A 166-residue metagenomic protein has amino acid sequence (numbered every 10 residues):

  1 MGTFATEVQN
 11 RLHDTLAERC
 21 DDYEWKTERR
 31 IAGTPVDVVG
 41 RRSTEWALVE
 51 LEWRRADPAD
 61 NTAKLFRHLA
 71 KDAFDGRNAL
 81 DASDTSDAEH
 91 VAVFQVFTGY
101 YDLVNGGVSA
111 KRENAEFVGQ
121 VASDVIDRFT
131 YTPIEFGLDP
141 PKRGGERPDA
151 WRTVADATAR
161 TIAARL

Functional and structural regions predicted by a protein language model:
M1-R29, S43, L166: Acidic-basic catalytic patches of nuclease active cores, encompassing PD-(D/E)XK and other metal-cofactor nuclease
D14-E18, R77-N78, A82-T85, R112-L166: Non-catalytic C-terminal interaction segments of nucleic acid-processing enzymes
R30-A32, R55: Short beta->alpha connector loops
T34-V36: Change "...and in nucleic-acid phosphodiester-cleaving endonucleases..." to "...and in nucleic-acid processing enzymes
V38-R55: Conserved catalytic cores of phosphodiester-cleaving nucleases, focusing on short active-site segments
A47-V49, F94, T132-I134: Hydrophobic/aromatic beta-strand patches that form the interior of the parallel beta-sheet core in alpha/beta enzyme
W53-S123: Catalytic cores of nucleic-acid endonucleases
